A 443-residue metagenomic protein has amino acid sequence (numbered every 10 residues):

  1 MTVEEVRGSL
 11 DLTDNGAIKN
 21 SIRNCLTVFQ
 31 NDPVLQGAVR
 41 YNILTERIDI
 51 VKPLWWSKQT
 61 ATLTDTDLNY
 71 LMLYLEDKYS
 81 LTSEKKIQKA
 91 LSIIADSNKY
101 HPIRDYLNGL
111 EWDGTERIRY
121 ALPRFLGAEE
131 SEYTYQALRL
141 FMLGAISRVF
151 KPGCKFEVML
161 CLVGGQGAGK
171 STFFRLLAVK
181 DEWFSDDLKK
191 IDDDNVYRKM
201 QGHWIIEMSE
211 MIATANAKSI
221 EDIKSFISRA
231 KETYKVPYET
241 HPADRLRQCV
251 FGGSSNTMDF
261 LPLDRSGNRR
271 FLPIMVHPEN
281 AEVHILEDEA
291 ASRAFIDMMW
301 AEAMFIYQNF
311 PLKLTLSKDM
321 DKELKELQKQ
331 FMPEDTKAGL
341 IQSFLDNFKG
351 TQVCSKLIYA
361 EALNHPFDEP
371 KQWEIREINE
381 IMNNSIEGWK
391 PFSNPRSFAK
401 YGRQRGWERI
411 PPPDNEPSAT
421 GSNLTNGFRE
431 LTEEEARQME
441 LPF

Functional and structural regions predicted by a protein language model:
M1-E116, Q136, D368-E369, W373 (+4 more regions): N-terminal nucleic-acid engagement/recognition segments and initiation subdomains in replication, restriction
L91-Q201, I205, K356, L363: P-loop NTPase catalytic core of nucleic-acid-dependent motor ATPases
V196-Q201, V236-S254: AAA+/SF3 P-loop NTPase mechanochemical coupling elements
I205-I227, P262-G267: Conserved AAA+/SF3 P-loop NTPase catalytic/coupling segment centered on the Walker-B
I220-A243: Conserved catalytic/switch belt of AAA+ P-loop NTPases
L263-A281: A short helix-turn-beta junction within AAA+ P-loop NTPase domains corresponding to the substrate/partner-engaging
I306-G350: Conserved alpha/beta core segments of nucleic-acid transaction machinery
S355-F367, M382: DNA-recognition alpha helix
